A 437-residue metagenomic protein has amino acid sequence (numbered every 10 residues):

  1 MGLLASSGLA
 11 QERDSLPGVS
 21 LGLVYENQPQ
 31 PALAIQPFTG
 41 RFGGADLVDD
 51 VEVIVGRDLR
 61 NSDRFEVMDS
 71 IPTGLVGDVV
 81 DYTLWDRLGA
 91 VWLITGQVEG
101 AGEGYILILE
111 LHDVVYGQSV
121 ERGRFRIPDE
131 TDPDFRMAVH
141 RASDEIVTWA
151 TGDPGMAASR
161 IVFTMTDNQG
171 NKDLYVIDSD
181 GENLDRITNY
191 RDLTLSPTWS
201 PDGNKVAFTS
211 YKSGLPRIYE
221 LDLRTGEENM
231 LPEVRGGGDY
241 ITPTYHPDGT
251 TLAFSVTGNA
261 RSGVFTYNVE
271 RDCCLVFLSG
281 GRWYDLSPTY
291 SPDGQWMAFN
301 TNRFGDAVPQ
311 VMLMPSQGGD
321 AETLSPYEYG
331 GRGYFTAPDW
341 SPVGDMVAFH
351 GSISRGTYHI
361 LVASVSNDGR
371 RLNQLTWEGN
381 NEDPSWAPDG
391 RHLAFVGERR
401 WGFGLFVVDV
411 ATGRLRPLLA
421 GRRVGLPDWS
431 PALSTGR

Functional and structural regions predicted by a protein language model:
M1-L3: Bacterial N-terminal signal peptides
A5-S7: N-terminal signal peptide c-region/cleavage motif recognized by signal peptidases
A10-Q30, V115-T188: C-terminal/domain-edge helix-coil "capping" segments
L16-L84, V98: Short beta-strand->alpha-helix linker/helix-N-cap micro-motif that forms a surface specificity/interaction loop
P17-V19, P29-A34, V51, V55 (+6 more regions): Envelope-exposed proteins and targeting segments
V79-E145: Amphipathic beta-strand/beta-sheet edge segments enriched in Tyr/Trp
D134-F135, W149, R191-T209, E228 (+6 more regions): Conserved beta-propeller blade repeats
G170-D185, K205, T209-P232, T251 (+8 more regions): Beta-propeller blade-edge and WD-like acidic-aromatic loop motif
